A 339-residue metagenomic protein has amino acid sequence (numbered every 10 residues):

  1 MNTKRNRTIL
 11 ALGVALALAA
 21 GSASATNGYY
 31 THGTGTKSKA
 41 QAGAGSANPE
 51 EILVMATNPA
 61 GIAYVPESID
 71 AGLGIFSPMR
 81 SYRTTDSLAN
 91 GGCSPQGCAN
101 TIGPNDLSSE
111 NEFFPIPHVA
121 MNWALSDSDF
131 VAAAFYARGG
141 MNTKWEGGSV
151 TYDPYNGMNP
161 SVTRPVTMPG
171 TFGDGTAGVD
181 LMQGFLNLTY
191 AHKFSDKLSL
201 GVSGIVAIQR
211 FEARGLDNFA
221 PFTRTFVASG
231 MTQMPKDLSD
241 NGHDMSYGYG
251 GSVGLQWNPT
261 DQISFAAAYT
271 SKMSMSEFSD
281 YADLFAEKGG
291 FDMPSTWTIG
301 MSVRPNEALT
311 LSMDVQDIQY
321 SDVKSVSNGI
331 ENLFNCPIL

Functional and structural regions predicted by a protein language model:
M1-S24: Gram-negative bacterial Sec-dependent N-terminal signal peptides
N6, L10, H32, A47 (+1 more regions): Hydrophobic alpha-helical segments and their boundary regions
V14-L16, A20-S22, G45, A220 (+2 more regions): Generic low-complexity, intrinsically disordered sequence content enriched in small uncharged/hydrophobic residues
G21-A137: N-terminal, post-signal peptide beta-strand-biased segments of exported outer-membrane/organellar beta-barrel and other
T26-G33, S38-K39, F113-L339: Outer-membrane beta-barrel porins/channels
